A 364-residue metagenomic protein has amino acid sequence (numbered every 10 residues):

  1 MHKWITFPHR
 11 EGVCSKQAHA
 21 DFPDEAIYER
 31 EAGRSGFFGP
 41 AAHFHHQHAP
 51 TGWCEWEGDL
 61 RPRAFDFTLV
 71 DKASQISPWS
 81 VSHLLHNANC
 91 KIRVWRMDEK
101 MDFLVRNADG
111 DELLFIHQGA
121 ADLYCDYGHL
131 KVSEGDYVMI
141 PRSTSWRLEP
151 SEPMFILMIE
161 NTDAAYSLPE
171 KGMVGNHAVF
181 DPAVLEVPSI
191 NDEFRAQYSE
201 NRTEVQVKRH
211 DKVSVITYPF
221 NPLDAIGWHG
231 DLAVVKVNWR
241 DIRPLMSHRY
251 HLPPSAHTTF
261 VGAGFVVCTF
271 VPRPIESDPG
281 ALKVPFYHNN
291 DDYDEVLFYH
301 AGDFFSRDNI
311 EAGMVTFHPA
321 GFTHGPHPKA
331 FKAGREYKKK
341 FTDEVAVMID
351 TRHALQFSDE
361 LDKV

Functional and structural regions predicted by a protein language model:
M1-V364: Jelly-roll (double-stranded beta-helix
